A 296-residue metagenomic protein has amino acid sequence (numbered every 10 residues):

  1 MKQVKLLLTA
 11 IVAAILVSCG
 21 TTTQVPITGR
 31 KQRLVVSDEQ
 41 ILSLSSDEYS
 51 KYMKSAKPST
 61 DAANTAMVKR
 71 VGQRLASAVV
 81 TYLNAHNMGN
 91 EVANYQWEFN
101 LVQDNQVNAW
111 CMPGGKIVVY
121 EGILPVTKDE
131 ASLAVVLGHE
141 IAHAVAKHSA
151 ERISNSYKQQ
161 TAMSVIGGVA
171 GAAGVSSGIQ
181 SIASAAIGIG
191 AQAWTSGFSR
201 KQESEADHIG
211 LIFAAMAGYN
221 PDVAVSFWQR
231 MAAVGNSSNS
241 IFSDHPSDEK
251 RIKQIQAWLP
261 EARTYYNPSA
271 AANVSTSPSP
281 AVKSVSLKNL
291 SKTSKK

Functional and structural regions predicted by a protein language model:
K2-L6, C19-K296: A Zn2+-metalloprotease active-site environment signal
